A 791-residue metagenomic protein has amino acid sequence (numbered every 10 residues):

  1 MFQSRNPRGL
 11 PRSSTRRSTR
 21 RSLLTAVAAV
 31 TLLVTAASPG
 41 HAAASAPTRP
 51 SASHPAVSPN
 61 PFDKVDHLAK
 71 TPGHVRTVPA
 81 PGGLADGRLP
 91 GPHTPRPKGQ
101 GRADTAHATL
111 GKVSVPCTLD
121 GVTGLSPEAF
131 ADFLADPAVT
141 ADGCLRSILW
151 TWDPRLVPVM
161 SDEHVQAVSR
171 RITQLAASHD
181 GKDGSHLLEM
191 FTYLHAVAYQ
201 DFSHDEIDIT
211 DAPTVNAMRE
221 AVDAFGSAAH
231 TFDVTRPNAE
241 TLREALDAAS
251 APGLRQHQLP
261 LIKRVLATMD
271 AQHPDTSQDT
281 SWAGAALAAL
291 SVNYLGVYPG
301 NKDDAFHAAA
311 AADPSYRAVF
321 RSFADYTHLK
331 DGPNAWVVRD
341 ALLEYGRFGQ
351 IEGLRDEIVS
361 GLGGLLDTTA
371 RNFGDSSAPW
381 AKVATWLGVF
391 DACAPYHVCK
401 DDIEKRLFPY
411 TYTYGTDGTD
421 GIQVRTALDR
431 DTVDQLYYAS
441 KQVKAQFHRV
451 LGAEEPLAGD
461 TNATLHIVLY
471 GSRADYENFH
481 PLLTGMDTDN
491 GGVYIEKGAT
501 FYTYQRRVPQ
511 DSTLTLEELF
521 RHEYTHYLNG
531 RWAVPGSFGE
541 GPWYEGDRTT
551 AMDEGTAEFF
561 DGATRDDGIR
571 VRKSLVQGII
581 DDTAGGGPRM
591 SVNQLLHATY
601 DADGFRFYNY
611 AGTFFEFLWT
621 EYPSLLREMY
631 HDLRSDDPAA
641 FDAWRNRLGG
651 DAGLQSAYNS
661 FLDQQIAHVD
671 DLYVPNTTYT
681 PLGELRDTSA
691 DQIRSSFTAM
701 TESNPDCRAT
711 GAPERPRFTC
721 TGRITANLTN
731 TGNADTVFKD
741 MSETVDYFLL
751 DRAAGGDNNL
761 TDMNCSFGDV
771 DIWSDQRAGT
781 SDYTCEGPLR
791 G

Functional and structural regions predicted by a protein language model:
M1-T48: Secretory targeting and sorting signals
Q3, D120, G124, A129-A251 (+2 more regions): Non-catalytic terminal regions of proteins
A37-P50, H54-H164, H179-K182, A311 (+6 more regions): Non-catalytic architectural context of zinc metalloproteases
D429, V433-S440, Q510-R521, G546-E554 (+2 more regions): Solvent-exposed, acidic/flexible segments
K444-L451, E523-Y524, L528-W532, G536 (+4 more regions): Sec/Tat-exported extracytoplasmic proteins
H448-H466, P535-G539, G568-S574, L626-L633: Surface-exposed patches in mature extracellular/periplasmic domains of secreted proteins
K497-Q577: Zinc-dependent metallopeptidase catalytic helix centered on the HExxH motif and its immediate flanking segment
T556-R565, Q577-D671: Active-site-proximal alpha-helical
